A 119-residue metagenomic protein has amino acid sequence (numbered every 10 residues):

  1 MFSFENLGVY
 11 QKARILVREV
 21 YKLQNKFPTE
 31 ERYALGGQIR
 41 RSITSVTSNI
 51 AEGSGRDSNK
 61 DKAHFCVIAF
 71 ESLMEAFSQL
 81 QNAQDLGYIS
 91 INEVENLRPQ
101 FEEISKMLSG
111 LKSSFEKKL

Functional and structural regions predicted by a protein language model:
M1-L119: Short, C-terminally biased terminal segments at protein or domain edges
